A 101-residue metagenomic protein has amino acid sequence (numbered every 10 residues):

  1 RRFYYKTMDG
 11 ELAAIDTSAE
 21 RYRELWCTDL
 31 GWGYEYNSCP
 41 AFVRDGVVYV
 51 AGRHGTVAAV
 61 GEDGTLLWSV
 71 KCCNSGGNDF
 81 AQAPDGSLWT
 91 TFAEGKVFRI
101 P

Functional and structural regions predicted by a protein language model:
R1-P101: Secretory-pathway ectodomains
